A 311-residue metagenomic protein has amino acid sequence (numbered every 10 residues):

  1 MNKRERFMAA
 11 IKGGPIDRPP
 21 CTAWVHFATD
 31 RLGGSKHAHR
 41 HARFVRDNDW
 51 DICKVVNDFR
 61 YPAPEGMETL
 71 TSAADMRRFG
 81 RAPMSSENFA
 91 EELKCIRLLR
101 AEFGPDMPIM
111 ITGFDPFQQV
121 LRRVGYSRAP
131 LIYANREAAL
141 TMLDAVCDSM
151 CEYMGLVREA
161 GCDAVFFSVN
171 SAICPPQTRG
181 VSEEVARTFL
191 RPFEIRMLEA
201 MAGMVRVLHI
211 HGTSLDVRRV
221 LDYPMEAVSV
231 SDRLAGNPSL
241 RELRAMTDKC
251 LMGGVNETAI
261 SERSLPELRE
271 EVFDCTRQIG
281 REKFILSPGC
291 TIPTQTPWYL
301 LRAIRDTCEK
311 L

Functional and structural regions predicted by a protein language model:
M1-A28, D51, V55, M84 (+1 more regions): Active-site loop segments of alpha/beta catalytic cores
I11, P15-G80: N-terminal capping/small domains of soluble enzymes
